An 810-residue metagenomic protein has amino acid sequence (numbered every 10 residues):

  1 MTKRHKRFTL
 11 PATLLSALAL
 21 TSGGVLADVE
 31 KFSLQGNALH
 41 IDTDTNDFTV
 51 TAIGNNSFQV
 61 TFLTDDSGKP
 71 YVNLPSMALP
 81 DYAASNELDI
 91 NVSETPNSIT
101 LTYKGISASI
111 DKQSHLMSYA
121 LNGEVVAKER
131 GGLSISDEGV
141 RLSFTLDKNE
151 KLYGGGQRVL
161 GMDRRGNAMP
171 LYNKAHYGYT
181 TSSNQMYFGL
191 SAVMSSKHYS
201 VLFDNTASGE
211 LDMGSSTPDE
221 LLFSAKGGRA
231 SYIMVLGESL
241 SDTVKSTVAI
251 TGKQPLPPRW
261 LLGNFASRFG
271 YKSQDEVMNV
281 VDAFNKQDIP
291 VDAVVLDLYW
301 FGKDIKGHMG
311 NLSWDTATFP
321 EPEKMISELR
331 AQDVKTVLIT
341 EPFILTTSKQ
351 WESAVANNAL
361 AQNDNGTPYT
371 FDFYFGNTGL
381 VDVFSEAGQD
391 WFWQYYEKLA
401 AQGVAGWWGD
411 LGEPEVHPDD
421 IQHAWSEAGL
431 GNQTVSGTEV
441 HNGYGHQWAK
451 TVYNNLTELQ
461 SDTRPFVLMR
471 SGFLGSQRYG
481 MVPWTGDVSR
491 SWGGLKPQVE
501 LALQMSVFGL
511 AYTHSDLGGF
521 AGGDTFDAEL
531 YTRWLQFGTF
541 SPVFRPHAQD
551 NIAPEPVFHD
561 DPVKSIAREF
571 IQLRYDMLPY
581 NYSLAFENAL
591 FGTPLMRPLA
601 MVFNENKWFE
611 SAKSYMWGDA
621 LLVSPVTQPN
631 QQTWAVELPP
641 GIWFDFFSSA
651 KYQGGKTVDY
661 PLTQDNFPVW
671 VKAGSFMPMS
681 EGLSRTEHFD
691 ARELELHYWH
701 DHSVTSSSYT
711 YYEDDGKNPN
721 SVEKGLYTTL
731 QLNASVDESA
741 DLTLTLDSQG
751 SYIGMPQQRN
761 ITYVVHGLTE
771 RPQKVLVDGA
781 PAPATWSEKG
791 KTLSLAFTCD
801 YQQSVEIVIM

Functional and structural regions predicted by a protein language model:
T2-T13: Bacterial N-terminal signal peptides that target proteins for export
A19: Histidine-anchored, small-residue-rich loop motif
S22-G23: N-terminal signal peptide c-region/cleavage motif recognized by signal peptidases
L26-T251, P257-W260, F269, Q274-D282 (+12 more regions): N-terminal accessory segment at the very beginning of proteins
V125-N666, V671-K672, Y711-E713: Catalytic-domain carbohydrate-binding cleft regions of carbohydrate-active enzymes
